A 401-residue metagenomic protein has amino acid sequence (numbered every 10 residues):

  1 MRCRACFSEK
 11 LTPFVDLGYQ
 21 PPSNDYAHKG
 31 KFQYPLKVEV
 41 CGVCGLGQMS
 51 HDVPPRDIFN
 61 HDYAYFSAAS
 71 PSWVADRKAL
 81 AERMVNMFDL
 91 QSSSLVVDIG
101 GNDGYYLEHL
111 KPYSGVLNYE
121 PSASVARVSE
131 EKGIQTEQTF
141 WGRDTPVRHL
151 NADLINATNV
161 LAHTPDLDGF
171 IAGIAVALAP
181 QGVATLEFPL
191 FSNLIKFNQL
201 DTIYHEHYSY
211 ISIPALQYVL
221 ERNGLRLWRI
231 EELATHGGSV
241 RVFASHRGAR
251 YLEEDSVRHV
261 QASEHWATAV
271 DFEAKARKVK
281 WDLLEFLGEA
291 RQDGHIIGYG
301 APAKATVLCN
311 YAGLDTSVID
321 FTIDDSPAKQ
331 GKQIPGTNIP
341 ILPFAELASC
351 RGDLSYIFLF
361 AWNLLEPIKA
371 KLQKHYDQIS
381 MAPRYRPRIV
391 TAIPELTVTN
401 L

Functional and structural regions predicted by a protein language model:
M1-S72, E231: N-terminal juxtadomain amphipathic helix that follows a signal peptide/anchor or precedes a small N-terminal auxiliary
Y19, L186-S209, I213-L216, L220: Short, glycine-/aromatic-enriched active-site segment of Class I SAM-dependent methyltransferases
R83-M84, L90, H109, G248-L401: Hydrophobic, well-ordered beta-alpha structural blocks that scaffold small-molecule cofactor pockets
S92-N102, I296-Y299: Conserved class I S-adenosyl-L-methionine
D103-Y113: Conserved SAM-binding loop of SAM-dependent methyltransferases across substrates and taxa, primarily the Class I
N156: A conserved beta-strand element that flanks and buttresses the S-adenosyl-L-methionine
D168-V183: A short glycine-rich, Lys/Arg-flanked "PGG" loop and its adjoining helix->strand segment in the class I
Q181-P189, I389-V390: Conserved beta-strand signature within the Rossmann-like core of class I S-adenosyl-L-methionine
